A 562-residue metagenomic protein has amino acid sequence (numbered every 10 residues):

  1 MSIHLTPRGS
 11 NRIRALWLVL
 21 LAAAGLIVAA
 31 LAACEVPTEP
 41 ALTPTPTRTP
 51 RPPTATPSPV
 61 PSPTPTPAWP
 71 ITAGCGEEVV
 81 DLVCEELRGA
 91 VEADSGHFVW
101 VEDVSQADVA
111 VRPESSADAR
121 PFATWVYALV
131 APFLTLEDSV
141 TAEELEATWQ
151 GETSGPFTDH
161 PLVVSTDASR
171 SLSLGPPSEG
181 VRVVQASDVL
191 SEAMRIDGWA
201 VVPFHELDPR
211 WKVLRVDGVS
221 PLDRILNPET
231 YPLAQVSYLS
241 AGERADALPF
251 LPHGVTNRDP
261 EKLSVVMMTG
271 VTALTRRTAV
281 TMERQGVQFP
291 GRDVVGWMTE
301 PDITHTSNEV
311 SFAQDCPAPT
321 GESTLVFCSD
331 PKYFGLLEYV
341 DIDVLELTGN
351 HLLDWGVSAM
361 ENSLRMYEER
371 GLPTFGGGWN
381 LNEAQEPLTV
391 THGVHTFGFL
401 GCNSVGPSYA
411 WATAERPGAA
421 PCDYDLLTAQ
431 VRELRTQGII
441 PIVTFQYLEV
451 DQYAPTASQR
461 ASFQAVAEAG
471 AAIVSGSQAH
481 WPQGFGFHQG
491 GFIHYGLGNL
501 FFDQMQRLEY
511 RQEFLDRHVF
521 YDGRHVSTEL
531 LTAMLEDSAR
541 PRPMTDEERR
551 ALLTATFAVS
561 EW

Functional and structural regions predicted by a protein language model:
M1-R12: N-terminal secretory signal peptides that target proteins for export/translocation
V19-A30: Bacterial N-terminal signal peptides
A33-A68, L552-T554, A558-W562: Ser/Thr-rich, Proline-interspersed low-complexity disordered segments
P67, T72-S95, V104-N257: Exported/periplasmic ABC-transporter solute-binding proteins
E92-D103, P301-I303, I439: A generic structural motif
P252-W562: Acidic, metal/ion-coordinating pockets
